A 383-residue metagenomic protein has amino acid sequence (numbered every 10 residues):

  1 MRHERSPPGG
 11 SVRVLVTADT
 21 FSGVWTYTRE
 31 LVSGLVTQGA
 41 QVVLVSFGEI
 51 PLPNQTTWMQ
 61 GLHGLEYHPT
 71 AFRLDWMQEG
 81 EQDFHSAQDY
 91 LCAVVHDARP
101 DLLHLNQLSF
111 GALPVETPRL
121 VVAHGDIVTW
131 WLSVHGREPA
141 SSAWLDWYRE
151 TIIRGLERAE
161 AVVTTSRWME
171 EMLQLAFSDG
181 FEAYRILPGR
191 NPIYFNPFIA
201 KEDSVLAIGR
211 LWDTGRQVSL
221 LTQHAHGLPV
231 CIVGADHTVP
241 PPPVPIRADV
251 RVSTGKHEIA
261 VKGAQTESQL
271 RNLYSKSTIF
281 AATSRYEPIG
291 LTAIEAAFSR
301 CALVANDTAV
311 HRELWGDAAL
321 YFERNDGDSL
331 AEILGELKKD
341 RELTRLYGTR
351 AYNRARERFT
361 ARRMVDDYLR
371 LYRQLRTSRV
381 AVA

Functional and structural regions predicted by a protein language model:
L102, P114-P139: Active-site proximal beta-strand in glycosyltransferases
S141-V162: Membrane-proximal helix-turn-helix segments that form the acceptor-binding/catalytic region of lipid-linked
L156, N272-S277: Short alpha-helical donor nucleotide-sugar binding micro-motif in glycosyltransferases
E157-R158, E170-R190, F198: Helix-loop-beta element that forms the nucleotide-linked donor phosphate-binding surface in glycosyltransferases
I199-V233: Conserved donor-binding/catalytic core segment of Leloir-type glycosyltransferases
R285: Aromatic "clamp/platform" in nucleotide-sugar-dependent glycosyltransferases that forms part of the donor/acceptor
A302-A305: Short hydrophobic beta-strand element within catalytic cores of glycosyltransferases and related nucleotide-activated
A319-D328, E336-R341: Conserved acidic donor-binding segment of nucleotide-sugar-dependent glycosyltransferases
